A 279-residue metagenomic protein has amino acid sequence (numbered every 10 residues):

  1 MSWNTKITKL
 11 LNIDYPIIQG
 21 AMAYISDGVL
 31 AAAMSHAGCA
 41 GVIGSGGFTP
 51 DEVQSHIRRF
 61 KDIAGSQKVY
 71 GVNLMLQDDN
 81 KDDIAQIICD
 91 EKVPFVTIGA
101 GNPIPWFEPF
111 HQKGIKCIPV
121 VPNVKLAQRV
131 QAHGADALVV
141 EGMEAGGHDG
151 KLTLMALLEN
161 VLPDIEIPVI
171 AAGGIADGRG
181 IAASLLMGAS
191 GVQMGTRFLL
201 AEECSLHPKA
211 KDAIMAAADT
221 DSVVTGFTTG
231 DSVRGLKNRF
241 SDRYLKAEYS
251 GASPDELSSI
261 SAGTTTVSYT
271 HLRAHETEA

Functional and structural regions predicted by a protein language model:
M1-P168: Active-site entrance/lid segments in N-terminal catalytic domains of soluble metabolic enzymes
I43-F48, V140-H148, I181-H207: Glycine-rich phosphate-binding active-site loops on the catalytic face of alpha/beta enzymes
K125-H133, A176-S190: Catalytic cores of alpha/beta
E166-I170, G180-I181: A generic structured-segment signal
A171-I175: Glycine-rich adenosine-cofactor-binding loop
S205-S259: Amphipathic alpha-helical blocks and their helix-capping loop/short-beta junctions
S253-L272: A C-terminal functional module that forms or caps the active site or interfaces directly with catalytic machinery
H271, E278-A279: Single conserved hydrophobic/aromatic residue that forms the stacking wall/gate of nucleotide- or nucleobase-binding
